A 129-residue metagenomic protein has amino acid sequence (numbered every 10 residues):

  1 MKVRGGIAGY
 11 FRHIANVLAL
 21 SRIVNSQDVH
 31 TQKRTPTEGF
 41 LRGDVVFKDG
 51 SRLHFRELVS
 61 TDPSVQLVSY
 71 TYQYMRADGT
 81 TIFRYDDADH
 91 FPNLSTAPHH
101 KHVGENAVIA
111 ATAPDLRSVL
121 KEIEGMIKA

Functional and structural regions predicted by a protein language model:
M1-V59, V65: Negatively charged, low-complexity tracts enriched in Asp/Glu with abundant Ser/Thr
L53, I82-F83: A broad, low-specificity signal marking well-ordered, structured residues that form hydrophobic/aromatic
L58-I82: Acidic, aromatic-enriched beta-alpha/helix-loop junctions
V59-T61, Y85-S95: Short, solvent-exposed aromatic-acidic interface loops
N93-A107: Short helix/strand-capping connector loops at secondary-structure junctions
G104-A129: Well-ordered alpha/beta subsegment
